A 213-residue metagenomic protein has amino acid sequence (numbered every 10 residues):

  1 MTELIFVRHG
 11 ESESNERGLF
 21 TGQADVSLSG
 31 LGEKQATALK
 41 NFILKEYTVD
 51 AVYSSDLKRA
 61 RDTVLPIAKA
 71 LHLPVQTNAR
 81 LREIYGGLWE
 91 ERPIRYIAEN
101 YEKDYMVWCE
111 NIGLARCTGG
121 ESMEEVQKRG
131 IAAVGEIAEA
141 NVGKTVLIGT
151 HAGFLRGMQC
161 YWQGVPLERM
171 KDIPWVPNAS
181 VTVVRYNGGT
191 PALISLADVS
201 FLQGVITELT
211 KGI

Functional and structural regions predicted by a protein language model:
M1-I5: Extreme N-terminal starter segment of soluble prokaryotic enzymes
G10, A152, V199: Active-site metal-binding loops of divalent metal-dependent hydrolases
E11-L73, T77: Active-site-proximal alpha-helix that buttresses catalytic centers in soluble enzyme cores
E13, R59-R61, E83-Y85, F154-R156: Short, active-site-adjacent cap segments at secondary-structure transitions
S54, K128, G149-T150: Short beta-strand scaffold positions
R61, A132-T190: Active-site-adjacent alpha-helix immediately C-terminal to a catalytic or transition-state-stabilizing loop
K69-I131, S195, V205, G212-I213: Phosphate-handling substructures
E168-D172, T207-I213: Short, P/G- and charge-enriched loop/turn segments at secondary-structure junctions
